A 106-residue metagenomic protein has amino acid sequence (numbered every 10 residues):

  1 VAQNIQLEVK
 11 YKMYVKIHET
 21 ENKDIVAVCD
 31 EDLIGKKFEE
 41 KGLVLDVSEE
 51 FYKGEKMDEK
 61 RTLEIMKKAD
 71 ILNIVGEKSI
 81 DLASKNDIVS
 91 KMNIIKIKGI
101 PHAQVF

Functional and structural regions predicted by a protein language model:
V1-K10: N-terminal amphipathic/basic-hydrophobic helices that include classical n-h-c signal peptides and signal-anchor
Y11-E64, A103-V105: Conserved mixed alpha/beta catalytic, RNA-binding, or beta-rich assembly cores of soluble enzyme, regulatory
V47-Y52, K68, I94-K98: Short, surface-exposed linear patches
E55, L72-N73: Charged, low-complexity surface patches
M66-L72: Short active-site oxyanion
N73-F106: Short, compact, well-ordered microdomains
